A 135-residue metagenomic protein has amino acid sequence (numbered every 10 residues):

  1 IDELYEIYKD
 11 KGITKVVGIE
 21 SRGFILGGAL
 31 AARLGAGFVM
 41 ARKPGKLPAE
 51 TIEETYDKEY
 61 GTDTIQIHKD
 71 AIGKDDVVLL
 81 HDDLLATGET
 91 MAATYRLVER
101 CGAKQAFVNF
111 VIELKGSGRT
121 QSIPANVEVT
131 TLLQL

Functional and structural regions predicted by a protein language model:
I1-L135: PRPP-associated nucleotide enzymes
